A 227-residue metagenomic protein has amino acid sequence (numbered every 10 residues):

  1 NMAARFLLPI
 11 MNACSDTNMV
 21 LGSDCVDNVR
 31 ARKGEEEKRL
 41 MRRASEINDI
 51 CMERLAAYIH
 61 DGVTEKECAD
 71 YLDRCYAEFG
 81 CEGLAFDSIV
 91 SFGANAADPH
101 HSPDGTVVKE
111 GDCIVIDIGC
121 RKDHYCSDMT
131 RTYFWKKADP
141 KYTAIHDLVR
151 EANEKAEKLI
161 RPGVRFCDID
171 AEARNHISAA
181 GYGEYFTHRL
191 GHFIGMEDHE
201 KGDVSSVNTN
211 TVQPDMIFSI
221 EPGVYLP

Functional and structural regions predicted by a protein language model:
N1-P227: Active-site neighborhoods and metal-handling regions in enzymes and metal-associated proteins
